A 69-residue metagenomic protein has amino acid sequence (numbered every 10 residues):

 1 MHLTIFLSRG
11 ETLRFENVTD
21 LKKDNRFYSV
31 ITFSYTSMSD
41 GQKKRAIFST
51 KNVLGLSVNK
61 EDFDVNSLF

Functional and structural regions predicted by a protein language model:
M1-T32, S37-M38: N-terminal acidic leader/helix
L3, N17, T50-N52, D64: Terminal low-complexity, poorly structured segments
G10, D20, V53, E61-F63: Residue-level signature for short turns and capping positions that connect secondary-structure elements
L13-R14, K44-A46: Short beta-strand segments
K23-R26, K44-R45, K60: N-terminal cationic leader/targeting segments used for protein routing and processing
F48-V58: Phosphoinositide-dependent membrane-docking surfaces
S57-F69: Short acidic, Gly/Pro-enriched loop/turn segments at secondary-structure junctions
